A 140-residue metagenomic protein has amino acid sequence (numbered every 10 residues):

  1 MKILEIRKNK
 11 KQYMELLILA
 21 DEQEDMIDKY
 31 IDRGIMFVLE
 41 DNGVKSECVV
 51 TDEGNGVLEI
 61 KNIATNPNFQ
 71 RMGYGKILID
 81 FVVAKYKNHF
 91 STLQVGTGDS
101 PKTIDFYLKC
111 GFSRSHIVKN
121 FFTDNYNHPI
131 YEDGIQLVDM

Functional and structural regions predicted by a protein language model:
L4-P67, I79: Acetyl-CoA-dependent GNAT
G56, S91, S113: Short acidic/polar active-site loop segments enriched in Thr and Asp
F69, G73-F81: Conserved acetyl-CoA pyrophosphate-binding loop and the N-cap/start of the following alpha-helix in GNAT-like
K85-D99: Conserved GNAT acetyl-CoA-binding A-motif
D99-S100, C110, N120-M140: C-terminal "cap" of GNAT-fold acetyltransferases
F106-L108, F112: Conserved active-site tyrosine of GNAT-family acetyltransferases
